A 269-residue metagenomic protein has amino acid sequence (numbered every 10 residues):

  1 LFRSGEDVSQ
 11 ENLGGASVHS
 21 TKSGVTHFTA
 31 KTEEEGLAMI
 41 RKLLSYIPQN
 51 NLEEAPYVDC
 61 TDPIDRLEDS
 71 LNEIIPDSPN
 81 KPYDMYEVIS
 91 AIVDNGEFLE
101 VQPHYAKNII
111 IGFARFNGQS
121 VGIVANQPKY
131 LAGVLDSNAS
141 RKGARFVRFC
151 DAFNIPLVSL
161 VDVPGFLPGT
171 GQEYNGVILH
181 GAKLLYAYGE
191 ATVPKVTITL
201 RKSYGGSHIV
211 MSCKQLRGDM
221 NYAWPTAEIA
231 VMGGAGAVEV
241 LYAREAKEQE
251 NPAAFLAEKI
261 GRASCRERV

Functional and structural regions predicted by a protein language model:
F2-R268: Ligand-binding clefts of soluble mixed alpha/beta catalytic domains
